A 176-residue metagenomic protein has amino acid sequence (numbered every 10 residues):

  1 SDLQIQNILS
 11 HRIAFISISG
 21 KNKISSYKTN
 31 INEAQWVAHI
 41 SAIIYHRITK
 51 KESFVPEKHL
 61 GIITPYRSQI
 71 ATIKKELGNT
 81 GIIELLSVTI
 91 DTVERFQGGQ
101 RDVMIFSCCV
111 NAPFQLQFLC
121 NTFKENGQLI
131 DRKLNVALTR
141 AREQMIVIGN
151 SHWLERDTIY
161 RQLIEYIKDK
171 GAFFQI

Functional and structural regions predicted by a protein language model:
S1-I43, G99-R101, V136-R142, I146-I176: Helicase-core coupling region on the C-terminal RecA-like lobe
D2-L3, T89-F96: Short acidic low-complexity segments
G20-K21, R67-Q69, R95, V110-A112 (+1 more regions): Short, glycine-/Ser/Thr-/acidic-enriched flexible segments
E33, T89, I130-K133: Amphipathic coiled-coil/heptad-repeat helices and related helical stalk/stem segments that mediate oligomerization
I43-I90: Conserved helicase motor "Helicase C" RecA-like lobe of SF1/SF2 P-loop NTPases
E76-G81, S107, F118-K124, L154-E155 (+1 more regions): Short secondary-structure boundary/capping segments
D91, G99-N111, L116-N121, Q144-V147: A short beta-strand element within the Helicase C-terminal
Q117-M145: Conserved SF2 helicase motif VI
